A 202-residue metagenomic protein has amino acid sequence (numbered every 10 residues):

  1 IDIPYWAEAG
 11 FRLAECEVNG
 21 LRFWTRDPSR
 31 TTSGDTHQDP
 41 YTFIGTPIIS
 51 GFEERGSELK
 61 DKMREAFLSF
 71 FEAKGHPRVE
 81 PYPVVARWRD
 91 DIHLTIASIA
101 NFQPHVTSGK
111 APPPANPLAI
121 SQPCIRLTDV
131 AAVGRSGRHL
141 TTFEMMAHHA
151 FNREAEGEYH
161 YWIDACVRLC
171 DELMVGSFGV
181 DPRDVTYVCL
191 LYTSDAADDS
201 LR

Functional and structural regions predicted by a protein language model:
I3-F11, R22-D27: Short, flexible, mixed-charge glycine/proline-rich loop motifs that serve as phosphate/nucleic-acid-contacting
A14-E17: A short beta-strand micro-motif
D27-T42: Cysteine-rich micro-motifs
G45-E158, S194: Class II aminoacyl-tRNA synthetase-like tRNA-binding/catalytic domains
E80-V85, D181-L190: Short, glycine/acidic-rich hinge or "gate" loops at secondary-structure transitions that mediate conformational
H148-T186, S194: Duplex nucleic acid-engaging cores and interfaces of nucleic-acid transaction enzymes
Y192-D199: Conserved small/polar residues in nucleotide/adenosyl-binding loops
